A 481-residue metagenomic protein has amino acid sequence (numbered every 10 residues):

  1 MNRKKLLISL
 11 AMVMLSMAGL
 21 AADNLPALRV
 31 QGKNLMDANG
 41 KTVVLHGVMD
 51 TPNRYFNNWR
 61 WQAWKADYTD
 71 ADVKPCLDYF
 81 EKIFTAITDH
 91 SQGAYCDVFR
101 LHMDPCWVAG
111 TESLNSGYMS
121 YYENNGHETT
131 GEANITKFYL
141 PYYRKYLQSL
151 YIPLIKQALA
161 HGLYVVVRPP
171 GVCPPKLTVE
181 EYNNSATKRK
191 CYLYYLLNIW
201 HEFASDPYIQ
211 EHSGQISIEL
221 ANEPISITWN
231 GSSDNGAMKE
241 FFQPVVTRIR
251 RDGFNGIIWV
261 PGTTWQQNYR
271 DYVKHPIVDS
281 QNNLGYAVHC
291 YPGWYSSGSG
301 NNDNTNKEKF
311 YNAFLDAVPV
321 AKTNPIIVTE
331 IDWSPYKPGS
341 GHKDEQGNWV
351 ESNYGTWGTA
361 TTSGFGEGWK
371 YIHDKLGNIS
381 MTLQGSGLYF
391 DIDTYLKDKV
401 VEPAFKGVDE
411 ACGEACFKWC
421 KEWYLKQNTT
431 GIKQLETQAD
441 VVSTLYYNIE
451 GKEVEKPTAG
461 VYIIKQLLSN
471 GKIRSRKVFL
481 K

Functional and structural regions predicted by a protein language model:
N2-R3, L7-S9, M14, G19-Y95 (+3 more regions): Non-catalytic accessory regions flanking glycosidase/transglycosidase catalytic cores in CAZymes
A27-L28, P52, F56-C76, V179-S217 (+2 more regions): Extracellular glycoside hydrolase catalytic/binding regions
L28, Y68-V98, M103, W107-S217 (+1 more regions): An active-site-proximal structural segment forming one wall of the substrate-binding cleft that immediately precedes
M36-N39, F80-G93, L154-K156, D206 (+2 more regions): Short amphipathic alpha-helices and their capping/turn segments at secondary-structure boundaries
D37, V44-H46, S352, K456 (+1 more regions): Short capping micro-motif at the N-terminus of alpha-helices
T430-K481: C-terminal outer-membrane/trafficking sorting elements
